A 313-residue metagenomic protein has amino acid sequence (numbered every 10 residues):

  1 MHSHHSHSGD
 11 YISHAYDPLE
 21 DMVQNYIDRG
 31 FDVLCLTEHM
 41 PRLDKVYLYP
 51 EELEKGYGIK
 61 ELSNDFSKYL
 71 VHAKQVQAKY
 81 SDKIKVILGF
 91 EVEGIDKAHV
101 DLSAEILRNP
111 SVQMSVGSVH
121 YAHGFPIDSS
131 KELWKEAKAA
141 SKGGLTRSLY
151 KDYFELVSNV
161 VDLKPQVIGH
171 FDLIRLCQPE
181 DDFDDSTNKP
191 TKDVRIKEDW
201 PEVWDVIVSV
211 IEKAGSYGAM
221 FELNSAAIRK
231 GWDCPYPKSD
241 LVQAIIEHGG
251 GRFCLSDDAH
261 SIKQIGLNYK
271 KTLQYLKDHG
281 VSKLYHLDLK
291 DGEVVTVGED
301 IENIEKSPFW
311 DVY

Functional and structural regions predicted by a protein language model:
M1-G9, L176-Y313: Charged catalytic cores and adjacent phosphate/nucleic-acid-binding surfaces used for phosphate/nucleic-acid chemistry
M1-G94, D101, D182-P201, S225 (+3 more regions): An N-terminally biased module of ancient metal coordination in phosphate/nucleic-acid-related enzymes
M1-S3, V33, K85-G89, Q113-V116 (+4 more regions): Structural preference for beta-strand elements that scaffold enzyme active sites
D10, M40-L43, A122-F125, R175-C177 (+1 more regions): Feature marks short, surface-exposed loop/turn motifs that line or immediately flank catalytic pockets and channel
Y26, E38, S115, H170 (+3 more regions): Conserved, mostly hydrophobic/aromatic
G30, K164, G249: Conserved functional loop/turn residues at catalytic and ligand-binding sites
G56-S216, I304-Y313: Extended substrate/RNA-proximal surfaces in nucleic-acid metabolism proteins
